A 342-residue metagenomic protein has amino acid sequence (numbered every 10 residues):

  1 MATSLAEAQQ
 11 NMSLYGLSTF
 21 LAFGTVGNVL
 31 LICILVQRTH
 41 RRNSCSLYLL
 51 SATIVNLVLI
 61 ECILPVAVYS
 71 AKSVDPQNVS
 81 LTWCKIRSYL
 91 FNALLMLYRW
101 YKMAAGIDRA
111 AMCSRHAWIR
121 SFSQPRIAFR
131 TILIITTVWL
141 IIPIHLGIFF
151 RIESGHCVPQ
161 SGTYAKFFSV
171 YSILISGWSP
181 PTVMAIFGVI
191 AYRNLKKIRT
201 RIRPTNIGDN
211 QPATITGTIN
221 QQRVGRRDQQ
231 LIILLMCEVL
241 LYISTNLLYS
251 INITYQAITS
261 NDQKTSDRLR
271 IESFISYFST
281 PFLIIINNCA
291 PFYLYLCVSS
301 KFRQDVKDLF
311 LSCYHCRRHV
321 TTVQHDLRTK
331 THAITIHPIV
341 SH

Functional and structural regions predicted by a protein language model:
M1-S4, S73-L94, R115, R120-F129 (+3 more regions): Loop architecture of class A 7-transmembrane GPCRs
A6-S18, C45-G106, A110-M112, H116-R120: Extracellular TM2-ECL1-early TM3 structural module of rhodopsin-like
L17-L21, I34, V58-D75, L95-R99 (+4 more regions): Helix-to-loop junction signature of class
T19-A22, S51-I54, L90, I134-T137 (+4 more regions): Hydrophobic residues within alpha-helical transmembrane segments of multi-pass solute transporters/permease subunits
F23-V36, T53, I63-L64, N92-A117 (+2 more regions): Cytoplasm-facing ends of alpha-helical transmembrane segments in multi-pass membrane proteins
I54-V55, T131, L195-Y249: Intracellular effector-coupling site of seven-transmembrane GPCRs, centered on the ICL3-to-TM6 transition
P181-V189, E238-T254, I275-L327: Seventh transmembrane helix
I202-N220, F310-H342: Non-transmembrane, juxtamembrane loop and terminal tail segments of multi-pass eukaryotic membrane proteins
